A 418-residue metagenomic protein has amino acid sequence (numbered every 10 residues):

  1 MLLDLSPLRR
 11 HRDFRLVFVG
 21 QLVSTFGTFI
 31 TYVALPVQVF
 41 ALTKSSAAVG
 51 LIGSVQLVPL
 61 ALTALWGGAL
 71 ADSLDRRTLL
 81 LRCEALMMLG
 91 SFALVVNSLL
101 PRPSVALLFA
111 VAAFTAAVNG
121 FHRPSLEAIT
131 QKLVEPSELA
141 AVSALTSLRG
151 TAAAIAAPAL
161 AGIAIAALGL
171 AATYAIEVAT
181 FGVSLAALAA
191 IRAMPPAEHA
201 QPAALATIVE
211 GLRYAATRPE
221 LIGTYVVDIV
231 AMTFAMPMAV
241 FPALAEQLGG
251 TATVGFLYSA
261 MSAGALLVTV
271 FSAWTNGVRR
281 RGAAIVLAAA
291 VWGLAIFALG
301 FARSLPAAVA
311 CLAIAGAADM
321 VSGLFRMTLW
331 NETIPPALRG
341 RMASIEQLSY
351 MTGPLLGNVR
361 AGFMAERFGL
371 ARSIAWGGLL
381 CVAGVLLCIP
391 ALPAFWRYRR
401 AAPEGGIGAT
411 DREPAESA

Functional and structural regions predicted by a protein language model:
M1-A418: Alpha-helical transmembrane-bundle signature of multi-pass membrane transport and export proteins
